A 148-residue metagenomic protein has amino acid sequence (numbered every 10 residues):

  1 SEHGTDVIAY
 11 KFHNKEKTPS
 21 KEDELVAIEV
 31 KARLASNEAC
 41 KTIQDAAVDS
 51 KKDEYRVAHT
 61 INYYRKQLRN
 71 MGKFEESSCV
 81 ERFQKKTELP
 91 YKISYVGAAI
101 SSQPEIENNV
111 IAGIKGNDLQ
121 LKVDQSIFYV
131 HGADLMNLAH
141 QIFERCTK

Functional and structural regions predicted by a protein language model:
S1: A short acidic/basic microdomain associated with nuclease active sites
V7-A9, V26-A32: Conserved catalytic cores of phosphodiester-cleaving nucleases, focusing on short active-site segments
K11-K15: Outer-membrane beta-barrel proteins
E16-K21: Short loop/turn motifs that connect adjacent beta-strands in outer-membrane beta-barrel proteins
E22-V26, Y95: Residue-level recognition of the N-termini of beta-strands and the immediately preceding loop/turn
L34-E107: Acidic, metal/cofactor-coordinating or nucleic-acid-engaging core segments within structured domains
F74-K148: Charged, structured surface patches that assemble and position nucleic-acid processing machinery
